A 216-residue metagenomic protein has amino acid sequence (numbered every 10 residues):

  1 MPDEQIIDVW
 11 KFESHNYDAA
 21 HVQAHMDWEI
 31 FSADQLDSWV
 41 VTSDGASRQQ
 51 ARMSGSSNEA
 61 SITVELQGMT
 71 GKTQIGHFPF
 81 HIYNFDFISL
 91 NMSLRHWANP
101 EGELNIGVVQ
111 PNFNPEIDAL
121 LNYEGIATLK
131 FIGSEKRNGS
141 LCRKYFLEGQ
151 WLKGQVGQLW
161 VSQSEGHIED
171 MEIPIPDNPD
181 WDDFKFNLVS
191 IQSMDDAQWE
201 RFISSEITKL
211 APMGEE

Functional and structural regions predicted by a protein language model:
M1-S56, N112-E216: Acidic, serine/threonine-rich low-complexity disordered tracts
S61-L141: Solvent-exposed helix/loop surface patches that form functional interfaces
